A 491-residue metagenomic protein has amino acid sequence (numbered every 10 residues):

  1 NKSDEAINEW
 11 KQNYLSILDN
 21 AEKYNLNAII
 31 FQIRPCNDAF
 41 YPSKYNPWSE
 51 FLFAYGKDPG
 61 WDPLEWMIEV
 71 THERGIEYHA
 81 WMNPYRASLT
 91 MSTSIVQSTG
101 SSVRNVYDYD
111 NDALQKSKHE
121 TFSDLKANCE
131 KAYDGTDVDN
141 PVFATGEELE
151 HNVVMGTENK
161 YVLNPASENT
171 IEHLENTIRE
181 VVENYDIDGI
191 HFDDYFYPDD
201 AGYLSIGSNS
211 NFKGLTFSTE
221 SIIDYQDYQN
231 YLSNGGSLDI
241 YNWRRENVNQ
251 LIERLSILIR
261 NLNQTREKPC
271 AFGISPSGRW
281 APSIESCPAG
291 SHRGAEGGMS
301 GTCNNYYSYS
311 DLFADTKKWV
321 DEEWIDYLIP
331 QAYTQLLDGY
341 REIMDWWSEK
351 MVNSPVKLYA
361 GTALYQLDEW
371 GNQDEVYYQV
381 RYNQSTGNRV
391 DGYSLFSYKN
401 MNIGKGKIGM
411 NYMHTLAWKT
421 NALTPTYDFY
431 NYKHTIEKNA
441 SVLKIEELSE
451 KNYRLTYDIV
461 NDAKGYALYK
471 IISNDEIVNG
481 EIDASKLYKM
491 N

Functional and structural regions predicted by a protein language model:
N1-K11, A80, Y85-N184, S310-A314: Active-site-adjacent "subsite" loops/lids of carbohydrate-active enzymes
N1-N8, Y45-W61, G156-E175, N234-N249 (+3 more regions): The substrate-binding groove and active-site-proximal loops of carbohydrate-active enzymes, especially glycoside
Q12-D38, N184-G189, K318, E322-L328: Catalytic domains of carbohydrate-active enzymes, especially glycoside hydrolases
Y24-G60: Aromatic-lined carbohydrate-binding/catalytic grooves of carbohydrate-active enzymes
A28, F313-G339, W347-T435: Substrate-binding cleft of secreted/luminal carbohydrate-active enzymes
E77-L89, H191-P198, D239-L312, V356-L367: Aromatic-lined carbohydrate-recognition surfaces of secreted/lumenal glycan-active proteins
H414-A463: Pro/Thr/Ser/Gly-rich low-complexity, intrinsically disordered linker/stalk tracts
L443, G465-N491: Recognizes extended acidic, P/S/T-rich segments that occur within or adjacent to Ig-like beta-sandwich modules
